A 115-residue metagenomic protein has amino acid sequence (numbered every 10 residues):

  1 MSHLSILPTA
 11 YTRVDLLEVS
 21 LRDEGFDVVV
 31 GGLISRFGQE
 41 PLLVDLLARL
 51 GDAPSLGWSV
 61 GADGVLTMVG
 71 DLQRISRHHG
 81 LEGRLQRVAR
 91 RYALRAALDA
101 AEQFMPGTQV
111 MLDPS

Functional and structural regions predicted by a protein language model:
M1-S115: Interaction-mediating elements
